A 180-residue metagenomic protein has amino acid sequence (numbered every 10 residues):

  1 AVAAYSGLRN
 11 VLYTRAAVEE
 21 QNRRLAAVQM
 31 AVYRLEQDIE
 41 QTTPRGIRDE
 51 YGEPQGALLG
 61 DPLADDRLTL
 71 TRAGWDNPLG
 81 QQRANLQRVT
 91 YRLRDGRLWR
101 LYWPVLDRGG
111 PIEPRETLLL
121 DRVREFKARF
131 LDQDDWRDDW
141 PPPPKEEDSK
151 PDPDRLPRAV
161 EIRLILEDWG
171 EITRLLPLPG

Functional and structural regions predicted by a protein language model:
A3-G109: Extracytoplasmic beta-strand-rich oligomerization domains located immediately C-terminal to a leader/signal peptide
R45, T117-F130: Structured surface patches comprising rigid loops and adjacent beta-strands/short helices at the edges of well-ordered
D66, Q87, R94, L119 (+3 more regions): Residues that flank catalytic or metal-binding motifs in active/ligand-binding sites
G80-Q81, R108-T117, D139, R174-L175: A short, polar/proline- and glycine-enriched secondary-structure boundary/capping micro-motif
Q81-N85, R115-L120, D152-L156: A generic structural micro-feature
N85, G110-E113, R158, G170: Residues that act as N-cap/strand-start positions at coil-to-secondary-structure junctions
R124-G180: Short linear sequence signals and composition-biased patches located at protein termini or domain-edge surfaces
